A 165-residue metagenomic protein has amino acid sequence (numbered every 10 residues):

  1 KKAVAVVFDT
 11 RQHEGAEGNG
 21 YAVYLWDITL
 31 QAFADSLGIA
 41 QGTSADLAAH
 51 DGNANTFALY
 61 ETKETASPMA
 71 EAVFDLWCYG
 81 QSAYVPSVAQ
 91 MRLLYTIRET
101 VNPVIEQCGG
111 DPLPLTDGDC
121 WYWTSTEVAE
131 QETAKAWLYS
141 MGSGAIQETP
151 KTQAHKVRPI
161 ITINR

Functional and structural regions predicted by a protein language model:
K1-A83, C120-W121, P150-R165: Extracellular adhesion/carbohydrate-recognition regions
L59-A83, V88-M141: An exposed tryptophan-centered "aromatic clamp" motif
S143-P150: Carbohydrate-recognition loop of C-type lectin domains
